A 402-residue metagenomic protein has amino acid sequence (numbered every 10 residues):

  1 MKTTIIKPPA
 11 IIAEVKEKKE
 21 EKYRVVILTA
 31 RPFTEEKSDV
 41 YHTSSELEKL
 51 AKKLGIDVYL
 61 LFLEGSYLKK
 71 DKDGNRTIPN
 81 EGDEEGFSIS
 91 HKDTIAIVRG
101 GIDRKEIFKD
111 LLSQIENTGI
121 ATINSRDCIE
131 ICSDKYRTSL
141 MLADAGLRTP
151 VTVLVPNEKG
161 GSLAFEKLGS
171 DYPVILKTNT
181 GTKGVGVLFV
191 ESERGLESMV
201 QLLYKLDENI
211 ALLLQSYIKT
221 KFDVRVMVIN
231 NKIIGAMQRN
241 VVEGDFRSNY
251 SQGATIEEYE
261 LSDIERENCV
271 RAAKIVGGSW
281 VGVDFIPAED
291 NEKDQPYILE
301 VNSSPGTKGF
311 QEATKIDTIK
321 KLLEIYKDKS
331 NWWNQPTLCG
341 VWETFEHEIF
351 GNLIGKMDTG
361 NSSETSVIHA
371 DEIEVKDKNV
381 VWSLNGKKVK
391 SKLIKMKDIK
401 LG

Functional and structural regions predicted by a protein language model:
K2-A121: ATP-binding N-terminal substructure of ATP-dependent carboxylate-amine bond-forming enzymes
K22-F33, K37-S44, E48, S90-H91 (+4 more regions): Active-site nucleotide/adenylate-binding loops and adjacent lid/helix of ATP-dependent enzymes
V174, G235, V281, Y297-E300: Protein kinase-like catalytic core scaffold
V185-A272: Phosphate-binding site of ATP-dependent enzymes
R225, D284-I286, K356: Short, surface-exposed charged micro-motifs
F246-I298, L322-K327: A long amphipathic alpha-helix within ATP-dependent nucleotide-binding catalytic cores
N302-E312: Glycine-rich phosphate/pyrophosphate-binding beta-alpha loops
W333-G402: Pepsin/retropepsin-fold aspartyl endopeptidases
